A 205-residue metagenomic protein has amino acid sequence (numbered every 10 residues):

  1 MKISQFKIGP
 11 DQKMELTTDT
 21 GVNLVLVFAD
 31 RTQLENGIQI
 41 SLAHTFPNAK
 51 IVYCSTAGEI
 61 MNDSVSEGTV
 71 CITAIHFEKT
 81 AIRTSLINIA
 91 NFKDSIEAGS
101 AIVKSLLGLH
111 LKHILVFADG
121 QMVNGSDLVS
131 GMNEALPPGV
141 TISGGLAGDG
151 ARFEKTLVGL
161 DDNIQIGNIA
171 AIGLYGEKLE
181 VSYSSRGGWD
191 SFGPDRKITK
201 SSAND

Functional and structural regions predicted by a protein language model:
M1-K50, C54-D205: Small-residue-enriched flexible segments
